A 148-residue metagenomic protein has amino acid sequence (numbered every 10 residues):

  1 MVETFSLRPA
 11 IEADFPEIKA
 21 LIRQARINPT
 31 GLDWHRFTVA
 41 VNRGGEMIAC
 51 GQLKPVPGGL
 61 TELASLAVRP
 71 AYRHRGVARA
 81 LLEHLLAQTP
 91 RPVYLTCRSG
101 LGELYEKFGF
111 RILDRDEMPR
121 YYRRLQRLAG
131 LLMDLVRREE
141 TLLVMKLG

Functional and structural regions predicted by a protein language model:
M1-P29, V41-E46, E140-G148: Short amphipathic alpha-helix that is part of the acyltransferase structural core
D33-W34: Short, small/polar residue-rich loop motifs at catalytic or cofactor-binding pockets
V39, E46-A67: Conserved beta-strand in the GNAT
R69-A71: Active-site acidic-Proline motif in GNAT/NAT acetyltransferases
H74-A87: Conserved acetyl-CoA-binding loop-helix of GNAT-fold acetyltransferases
A87-G100: Conserved GNAT acetyl-CoA-binding A-motif
S99-G130: Conserved active-site alpha-helix within GNAT-family acetyltransferase domains
M118-G148: C-terminal "cap" of GNAT-fold acetyltransferases
